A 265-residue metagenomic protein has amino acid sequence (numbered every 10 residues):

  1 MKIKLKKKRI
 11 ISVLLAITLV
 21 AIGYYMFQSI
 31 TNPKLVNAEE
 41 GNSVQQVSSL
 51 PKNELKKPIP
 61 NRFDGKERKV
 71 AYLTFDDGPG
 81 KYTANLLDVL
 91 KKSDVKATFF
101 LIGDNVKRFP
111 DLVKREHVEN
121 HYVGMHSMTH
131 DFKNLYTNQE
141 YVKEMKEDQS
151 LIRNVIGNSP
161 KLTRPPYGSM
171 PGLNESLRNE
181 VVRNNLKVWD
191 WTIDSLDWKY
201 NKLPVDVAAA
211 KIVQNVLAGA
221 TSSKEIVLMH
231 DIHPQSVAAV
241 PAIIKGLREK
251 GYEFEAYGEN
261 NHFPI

Functional and structural regions predicted by a protein language model:
M1-A71, D88-A97, S222-I265: Terminal accessory/targeting
V44-Y136, E140-V155, G246, E253 (+1 more regions): Active-site beta->alpha N-cap acidic-glycine motif
R68-V70, N120, P160, L186 (+1 more regions): Structural motif
F75-D77, F100-D104, H126-M128, P165-G168 (+3 more regions): Active-site-proximal beta-strand/loop segments in catalytic clefts of secreted hydrolases
K81, K107-R108, S169-G172, P234-Q235: Short alpha-helical
A97, V123, P160-T163, V188: Hydrophobic/aromatic residues located in beta-strands of well-ordered beta-sheets within soluble catalytic
D131-I156, S169-S222, A238-A239: Alpha-helical scaffold elements lining the catalytic groove of polysaccharide deacetylases
D131-T137, P160, R164, M229: Surface-exposed cleft-lining segments at the edges of enzyme active sites
